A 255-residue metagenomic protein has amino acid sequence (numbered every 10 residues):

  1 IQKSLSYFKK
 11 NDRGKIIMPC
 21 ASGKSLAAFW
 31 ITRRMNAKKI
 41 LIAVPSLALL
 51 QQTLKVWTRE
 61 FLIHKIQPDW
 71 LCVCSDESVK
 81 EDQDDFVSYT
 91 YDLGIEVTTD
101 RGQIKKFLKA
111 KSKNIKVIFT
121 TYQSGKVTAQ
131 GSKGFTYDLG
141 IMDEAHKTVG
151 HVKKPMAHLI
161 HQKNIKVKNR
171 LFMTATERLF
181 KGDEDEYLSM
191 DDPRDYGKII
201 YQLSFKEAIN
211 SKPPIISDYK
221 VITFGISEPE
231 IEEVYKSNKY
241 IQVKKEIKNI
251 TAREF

Functional and structural regions predicted by a protein language model:
I1-D12: N-terminal pre-P-loop "Q-motif" helix
K10-T32: Walker A/P-loop
A27-W30, R34-D82, S124: Conserved Walker A/P-loop ATP-binding site and its immediately adjacent core in helicase/helicase-like ATPase domains
L71-G102, T121-V127, K147-G150: Conserved helicase motor
E96-R101, K147-H161, E186-D191: Substrate-gripping "pore-loop 1 plus following alpha2 helix"
R101-T136: Conserved helix/coil segment N-terminal to the catalytic DExD/H
Y122-S124, G131-F172, T176-R178: SF2 helicase catalytic motif II
G182-F255: Interdomain helical connector at the RecA1-RecA2 junction of SF1/SF2 helicase-like NTPases
